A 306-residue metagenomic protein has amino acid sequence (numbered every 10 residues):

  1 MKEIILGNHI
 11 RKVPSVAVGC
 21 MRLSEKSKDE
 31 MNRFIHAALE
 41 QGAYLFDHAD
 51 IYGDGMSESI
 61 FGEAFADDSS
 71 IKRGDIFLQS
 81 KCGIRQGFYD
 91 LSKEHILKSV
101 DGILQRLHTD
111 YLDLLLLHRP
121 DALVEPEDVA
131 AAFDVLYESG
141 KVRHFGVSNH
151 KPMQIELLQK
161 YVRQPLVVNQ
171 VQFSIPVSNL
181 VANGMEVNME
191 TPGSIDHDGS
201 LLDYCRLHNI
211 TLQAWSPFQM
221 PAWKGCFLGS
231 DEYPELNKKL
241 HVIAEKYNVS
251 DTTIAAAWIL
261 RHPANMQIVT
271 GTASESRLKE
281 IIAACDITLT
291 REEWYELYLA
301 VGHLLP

Functional and structural regions predicted by a protein language model:
M1-I76, E138, Q219-P221: N-terminal binding-site loop/beta-alpha segment at the start of enzyme catalytic domains that lines or forms
V18, H48, S80, L114-L117 (+4 more regions): Conserved beta-strand positions
G19-D29, C82-E94: Active-site mouth loops of central-metabolism enzymes
S27-A38, L91-L107, M153-E156: Short, acidic/polar
A43, T109-L112, V142, L166: A structural motif
G74-Q86, Q170-I175: A short, structured active-site edge motif that brings together acidic residues
L104-E125: Active-site groove signature of glycoside hydrolases
V124-P306: Beta/alpha (TIM)-barrel catalytic core signal, keyed to glycine-rich beta->alpha loops juxtaposed to Asp/Glu that bind
